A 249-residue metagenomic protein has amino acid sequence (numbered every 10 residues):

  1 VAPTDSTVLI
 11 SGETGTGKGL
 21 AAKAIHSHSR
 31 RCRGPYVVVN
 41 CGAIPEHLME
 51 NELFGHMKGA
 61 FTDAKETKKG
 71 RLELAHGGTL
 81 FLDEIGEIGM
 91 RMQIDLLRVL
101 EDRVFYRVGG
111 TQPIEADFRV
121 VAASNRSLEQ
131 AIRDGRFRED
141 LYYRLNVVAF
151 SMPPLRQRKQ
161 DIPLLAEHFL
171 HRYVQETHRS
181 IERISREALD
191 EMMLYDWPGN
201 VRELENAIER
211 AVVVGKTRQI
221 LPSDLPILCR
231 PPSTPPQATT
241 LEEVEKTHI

Functional and structural regions predicted by a protein language model:
V1-E115, V120-R126, A131, L155 (+2 more regions): AAA+ ATPase active-site-proximal loops
N40, V148-D161: Conserved AAA+ ATPase "SRH/arginine-finger" region at the nucleotide-binding site
L53, Q157, I162-S180, R186 (+1 more regions): Bacterial helix-turn-helix/winged-helix DNA-binding modules and their immediately adjacent linkers
D134-F137: Charged helix-capping and loop-helix junction motifs
L145, A166, I208: Short amphipathic alpha-helical/adjacent loop interface patches that line ligand and macromolecule-binding sites
S151-P153, D190, T234-P235: Short hinge/gating elements
